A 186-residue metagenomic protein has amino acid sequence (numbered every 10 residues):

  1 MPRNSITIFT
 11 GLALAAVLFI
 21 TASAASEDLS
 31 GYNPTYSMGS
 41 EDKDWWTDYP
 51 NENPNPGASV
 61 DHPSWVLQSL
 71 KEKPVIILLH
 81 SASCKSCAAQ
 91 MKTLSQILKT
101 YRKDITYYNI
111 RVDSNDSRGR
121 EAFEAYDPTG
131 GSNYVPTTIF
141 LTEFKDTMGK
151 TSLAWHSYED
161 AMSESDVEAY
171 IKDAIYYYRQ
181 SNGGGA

Functional and structural regions predicted by a protein language model:
M1-P56, A174-A186: N-terminal targeting signals for export/organelle localization
V60, L79, K103-R120: Thiol-based oxidoreductase modules, predominantly thioredoxin-like and allied folds used for disulfide exchange
W65-V66, A88-Y101: Typically the conserved alpha-helix immediately C-terminal to a functionally engaged Cys/Sec in thioredoxin-like
L67-A82: Short active-site neighborhood of thiol/selenol oxidoreductases, capturing the structured segment around
S69-K71, R102, P128-Y134: Extracellular/periplasmic catalytic domains that process cell-envelope and extracellular macromolecules
S81-A89, P136-I139: C-type cytochrome heme c attachment motif
S81-S86, V112-S117, K145-T147, D160-E164: Solvent-exposed loop/turn segments at secondary-structure junctions within structured extracellular/periplasmic domains
N133-A186: Non-catalytic, surface beta->alpha helical segment in thiol-disulfide oxidoreductase systems
